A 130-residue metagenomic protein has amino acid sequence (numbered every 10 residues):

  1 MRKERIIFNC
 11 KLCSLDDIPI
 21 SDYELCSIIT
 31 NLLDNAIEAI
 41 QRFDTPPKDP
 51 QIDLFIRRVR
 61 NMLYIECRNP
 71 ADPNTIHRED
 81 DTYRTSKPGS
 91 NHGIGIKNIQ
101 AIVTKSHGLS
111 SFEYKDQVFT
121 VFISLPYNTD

Functional and structural regions predicted by a protein language model:
M1-N9: Short conserved segments within the C-terminal catalytic ATPase subdomain
N9-I28: Conserved short strand/loop->alpha-helix "switch" segment adjacent to the catalytic nucleotide/phosphoryl-transfer site
P19, E38-R58: ATP-lid-like helix-loop hinge signature
L32, A36: Hydrophobic residues in the alpha-helical elements that line and stabilize the ATP-binding pocket of the HATPase_c
N61-G93: Glycine-rich/acidic phosphate-handling loop/turn and adjacent ATP-lid/helix of nucleotide-binding kinase/ATPase domains
P73, K115-F122: Glycine-rich nucleotide-binding loop
